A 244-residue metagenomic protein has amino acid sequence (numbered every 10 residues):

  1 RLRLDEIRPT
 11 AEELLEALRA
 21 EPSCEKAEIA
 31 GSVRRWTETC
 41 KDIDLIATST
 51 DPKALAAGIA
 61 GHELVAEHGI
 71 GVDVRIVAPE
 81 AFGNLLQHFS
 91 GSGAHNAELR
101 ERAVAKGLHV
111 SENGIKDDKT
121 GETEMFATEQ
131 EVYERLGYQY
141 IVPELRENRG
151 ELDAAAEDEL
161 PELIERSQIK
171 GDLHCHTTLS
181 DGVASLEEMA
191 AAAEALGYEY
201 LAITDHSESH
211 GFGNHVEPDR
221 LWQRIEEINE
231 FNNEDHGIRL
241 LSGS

Functional and structural regions predicted by a protein language model:
R1-R19, E67: Alpha-helical interaction/regulatory segments in DNA maintenance proteins
L2, K53-E165: Acidic, metal-coordinating catalytic segment for phosphate/diphosphate chemistry, firing primarily on the Nudix
E12-A54: Active-site nucleotide-donor binding segment shared across nucleotidyl transfer reactions
E13-S23, G58-H62, R102, E234: Generic non-transmembrane alpha-helical segments
C24-K26, G71, G237-L240: A generic structural signal for alpha->beta connector loops
G31, D44, V74, A103 (+1 more regions): A residue-level signal for conserved active-site and pocket-lining positions in enzyme catalytic cores
S32-R34, G114-E122, S242-S244: A glycine-rich phosphate-binding loop feature that marks nucleotide/adenosyl-phosphate handling sites
E151-S244: An N-terminally biased module of ancient metal coordination in phosphate/nucleic-acid-related enzymes
